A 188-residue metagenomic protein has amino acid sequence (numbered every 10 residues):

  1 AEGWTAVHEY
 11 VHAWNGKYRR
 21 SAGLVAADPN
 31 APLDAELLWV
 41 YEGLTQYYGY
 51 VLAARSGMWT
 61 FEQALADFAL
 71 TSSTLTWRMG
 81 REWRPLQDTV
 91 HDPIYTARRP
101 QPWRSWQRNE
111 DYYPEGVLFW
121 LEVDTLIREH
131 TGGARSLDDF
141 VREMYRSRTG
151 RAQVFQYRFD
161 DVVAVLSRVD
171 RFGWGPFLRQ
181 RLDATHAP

Functional and structural regions predicted by a protein language model:
A1-G80: Zinc-dependent metallopeptidase catalytic helix centered on the HExxH motif and its immediate flanking segment
G3-V7, D34, L38-E42, F61 (+5 more regions): Solvent-exposed, acidic/flexible segments
T5, E9-A13, K17, Y47-R55 (+7 more regions): Generic, well-ordered alpha-helical scaffold segments in large soluble proteins
V25-N30, F140-R146: Short linear capping/connector segments at secondary-structure termini
N30-L33, T89-W103, F159-V169: Carbohydrate-binding/catalytic loop surfaces
P32-E36, W103-E110, T149-Q153, V163: Active-site rim elements
Q46, Y50-Y112, T125-Y145: Replace "(M1/M4/M9/M12/WLM)" with "(e.g., M1/M4/M8/M9/M12/M26/WLM)" and add "not limited to" to clarify scope
S147-P188: Beta/coil-rich, acidic/histidine-enriched accessory regions frequently appended to metallopeptidases
